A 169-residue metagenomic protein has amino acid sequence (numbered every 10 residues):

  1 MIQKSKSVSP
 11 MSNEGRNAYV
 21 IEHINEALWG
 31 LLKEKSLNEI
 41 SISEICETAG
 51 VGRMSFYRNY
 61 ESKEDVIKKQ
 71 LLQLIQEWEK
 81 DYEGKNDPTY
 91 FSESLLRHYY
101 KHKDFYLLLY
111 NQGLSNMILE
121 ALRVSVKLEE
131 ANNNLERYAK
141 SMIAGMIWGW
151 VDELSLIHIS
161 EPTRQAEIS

Functional and structural regions predicted by a protein language model:
M1-N17: N-terminal intrinsically disordered/low-complexity leader segments
A18-W29, K33, N38-G50, Y57-E83 (+2 more regions): An amphipathic alpha-helix adjacent to DNA-recognition modules
L32-K35, E130-A131, W148, R164: Cytosolic nucleotide-binding catalytic cores of signal-transduction proteins
E83-E120, N133: Helical hydrophobic small-molecule/effector-binding pocket
N133-L156, S160: Hydrophobic alpha-helical segments that form the core of small-molecule binding pockets and/or dimer interfaces
I157-S169: Single conserved hydrophobic/aromatic residue that forms the stacking wall/gate of nucleotide- or nucleobase-binding
